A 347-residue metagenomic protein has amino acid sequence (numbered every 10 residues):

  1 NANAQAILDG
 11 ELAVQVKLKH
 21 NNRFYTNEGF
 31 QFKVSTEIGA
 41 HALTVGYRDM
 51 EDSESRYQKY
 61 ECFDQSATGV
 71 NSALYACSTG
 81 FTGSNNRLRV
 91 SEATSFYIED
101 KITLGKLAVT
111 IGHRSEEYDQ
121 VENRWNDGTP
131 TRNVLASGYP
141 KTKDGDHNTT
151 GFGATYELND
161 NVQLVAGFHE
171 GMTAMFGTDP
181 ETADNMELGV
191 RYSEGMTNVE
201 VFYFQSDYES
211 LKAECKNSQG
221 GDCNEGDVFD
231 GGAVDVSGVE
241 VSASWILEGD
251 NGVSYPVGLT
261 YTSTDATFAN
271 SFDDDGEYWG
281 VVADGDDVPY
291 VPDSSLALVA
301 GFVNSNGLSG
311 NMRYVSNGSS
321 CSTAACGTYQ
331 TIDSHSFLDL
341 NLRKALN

Functional and structural regions predicted by a protein language model:
N1-K19, E61-S84, Q120-G145, K212-F229 (+2 more regions): Solvent-exposed loop segments that connect transmembrane elements
N1-S53, N198-E200: Outer-membrane beta-barrel domain signature, strongest for Gram-negative TonB-dependent receptors and also present
K17, A42-N161, T173-D179, G258: Signature of Gram-negative outer-membrane beta-barrel scaffolds
V34-I38, D100-L104, D146, A154-E157 (+4 more regions): Residue-level signature of outer-membrane beta-barrel architecture
I38-A40, D49-S53, L104-K106, H113-V121 (+8 more regions): Transmembrane beta-strands of outer-membrane beta-barrel pores
A40, T103-K106, F229-A324: Gram-negative outer-membrane beta-barrel transporters
A40-V45, V109-I111, L164-A166, L188 (+5 more regions): Transmembrane beta-strands of outer-membrane beta-barrel proteins
E157-V165, P180-F272: Membrane-embedded beta-barrel scaffold of Gram-negative outer-membrane proteins
